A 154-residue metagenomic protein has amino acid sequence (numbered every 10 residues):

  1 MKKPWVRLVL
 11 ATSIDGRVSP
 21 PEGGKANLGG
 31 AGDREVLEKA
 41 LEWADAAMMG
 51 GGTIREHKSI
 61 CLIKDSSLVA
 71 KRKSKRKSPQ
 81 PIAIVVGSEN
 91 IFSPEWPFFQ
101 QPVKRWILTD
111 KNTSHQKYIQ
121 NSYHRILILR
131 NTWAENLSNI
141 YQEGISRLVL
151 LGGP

Functional and structural regions predicted by a protein language model:
K3-E143: Active-site ligand-binding patch in enzyme domains
S146: Short acidic/polar active-site loop segments enriched in Thr and Asp
V149: Short glycine/threonine-rich loop/turn motifs
G152-P154: A short acidic Gly-Thr/Ser loop motif
